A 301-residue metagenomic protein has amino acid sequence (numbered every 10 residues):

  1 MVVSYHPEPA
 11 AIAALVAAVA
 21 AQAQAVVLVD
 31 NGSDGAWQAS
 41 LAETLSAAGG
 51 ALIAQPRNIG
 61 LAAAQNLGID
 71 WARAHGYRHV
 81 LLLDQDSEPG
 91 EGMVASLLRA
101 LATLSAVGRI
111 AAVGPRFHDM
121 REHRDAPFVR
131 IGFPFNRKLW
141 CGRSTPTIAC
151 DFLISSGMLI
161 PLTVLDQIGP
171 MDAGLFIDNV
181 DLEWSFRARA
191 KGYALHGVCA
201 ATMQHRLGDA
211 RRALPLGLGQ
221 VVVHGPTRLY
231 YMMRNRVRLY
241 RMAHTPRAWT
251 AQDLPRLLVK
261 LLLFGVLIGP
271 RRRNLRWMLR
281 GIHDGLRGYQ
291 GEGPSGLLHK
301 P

Functional and structural regions predicted by a protein language model:
V2-A21: Short, well-formed alpha-helical segments that are part of the catalytic scaffolds of diverse glycosyltransferases
D30-A39, R57, S87-E88: A conserved acidic beta->alpha catalytic loop
P56-A72: Glycine-rich, basic loop-to-helix element that forms the pyrophosphate-binding segment of sugar-nucleotide handling
Y77-E88: Short beta-strand-to-loop acidic/aromatic patch adjacent to the donor-nucleotide binding site
G92-P127: Conserved donor NDP-sugar-binding/catalytic core segment of glycosyltransferases
I131-D151: Short, flexible, basic/aromatic active-site loop/helix in glycosyltransferases
M158, V164-G169, G174-Q204: A short, conserved alpha-helix in the catalytic core of glycosyltransferases
R241-P301: Non-catalytic, C-terminal membrane-associated alpha-helical segments of glycosyltransferases
